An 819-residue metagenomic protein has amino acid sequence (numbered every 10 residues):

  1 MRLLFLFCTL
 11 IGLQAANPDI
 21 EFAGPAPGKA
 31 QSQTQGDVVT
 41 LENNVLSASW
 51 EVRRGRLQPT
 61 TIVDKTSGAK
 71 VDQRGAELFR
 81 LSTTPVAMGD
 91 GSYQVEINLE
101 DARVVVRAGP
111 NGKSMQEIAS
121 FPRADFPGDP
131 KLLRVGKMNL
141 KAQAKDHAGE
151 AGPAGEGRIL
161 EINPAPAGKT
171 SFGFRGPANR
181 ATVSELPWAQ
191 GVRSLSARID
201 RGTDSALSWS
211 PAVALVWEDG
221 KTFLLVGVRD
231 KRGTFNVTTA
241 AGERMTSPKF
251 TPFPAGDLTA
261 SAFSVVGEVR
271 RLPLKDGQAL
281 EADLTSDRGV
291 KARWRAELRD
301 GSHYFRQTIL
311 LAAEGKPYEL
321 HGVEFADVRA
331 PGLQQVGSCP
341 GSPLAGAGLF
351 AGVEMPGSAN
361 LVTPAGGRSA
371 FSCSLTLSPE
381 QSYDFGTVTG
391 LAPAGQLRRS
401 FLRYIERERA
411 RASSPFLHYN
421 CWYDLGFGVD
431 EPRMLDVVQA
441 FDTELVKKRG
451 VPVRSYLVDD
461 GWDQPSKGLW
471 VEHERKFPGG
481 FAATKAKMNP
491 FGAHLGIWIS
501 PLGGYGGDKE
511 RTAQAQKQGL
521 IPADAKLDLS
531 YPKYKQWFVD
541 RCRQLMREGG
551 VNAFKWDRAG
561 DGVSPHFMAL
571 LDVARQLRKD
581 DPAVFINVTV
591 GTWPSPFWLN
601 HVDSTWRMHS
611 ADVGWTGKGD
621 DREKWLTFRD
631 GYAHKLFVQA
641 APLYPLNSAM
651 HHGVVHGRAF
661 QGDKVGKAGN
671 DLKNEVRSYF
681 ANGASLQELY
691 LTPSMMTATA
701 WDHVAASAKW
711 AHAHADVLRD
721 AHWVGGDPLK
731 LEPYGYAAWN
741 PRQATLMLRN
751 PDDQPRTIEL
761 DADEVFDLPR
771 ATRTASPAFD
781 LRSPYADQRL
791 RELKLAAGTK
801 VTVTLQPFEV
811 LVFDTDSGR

Functional and structural regions predicted by a protein language model:
M1-L6: Sec-dependent signal peptide recognition, specifically the positively charged N-region followed immediately by
A16-A119, E161-N163, K169-F172, S196-D204 (+5 more regions): Beta-strand-rich N-terminal accessory domains
E42-N44, G55-L57, I62, E380 (+2 more regions): Active-site-proximal substrate-binding groove within the catalytic cores of carbohydrate-active enzymes
V86, L99-A102, T259-G496, S500-K509 (+4 more regions): Conserved structural scaffold segments of CAZyme catalytic domains across common CAZy folds
E117-G128, L132-V135, N139, P164-N236: Secretory/extracellular carbohydrate-interaction modules and structurally similar beta-sandwich "look-alikes"
D125-T170, K249, F253-A262, V266-E268: Extracellular glycan-recognition surfaces and repeat-rich motifs
S196-D204, A312-E314, R749-P751: Solvent-exposed strand-to-loop "edge" motifs in beta-rich extracellular domains
V453-H656: Aromatic- and carboxylate-enriched substrate-binding clefts and catalytic-loop regions of carbohydrate-active enzymes
